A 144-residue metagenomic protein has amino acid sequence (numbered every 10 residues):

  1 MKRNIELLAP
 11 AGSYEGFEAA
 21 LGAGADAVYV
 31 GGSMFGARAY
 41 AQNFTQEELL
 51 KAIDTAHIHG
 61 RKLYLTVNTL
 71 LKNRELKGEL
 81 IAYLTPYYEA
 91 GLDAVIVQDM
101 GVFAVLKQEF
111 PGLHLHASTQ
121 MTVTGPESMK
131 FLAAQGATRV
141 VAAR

Functional and structural regions predicted by a protein language model:
M1-R144: Non-catalytic helical/linker scaffolds that mediate oligomerization, partner binding, and domain coupling around large
